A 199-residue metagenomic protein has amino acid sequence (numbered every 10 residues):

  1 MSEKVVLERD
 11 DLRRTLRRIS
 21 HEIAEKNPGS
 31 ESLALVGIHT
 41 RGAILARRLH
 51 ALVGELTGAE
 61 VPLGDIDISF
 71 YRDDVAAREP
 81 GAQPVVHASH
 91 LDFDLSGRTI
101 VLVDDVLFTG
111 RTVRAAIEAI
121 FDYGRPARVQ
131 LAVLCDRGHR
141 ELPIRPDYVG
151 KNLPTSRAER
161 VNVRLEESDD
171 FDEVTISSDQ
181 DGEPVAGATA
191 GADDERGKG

Functional and structural regions predicted by a protein language model:
M1-G199: PRPP-associated nucleotide enzymes
